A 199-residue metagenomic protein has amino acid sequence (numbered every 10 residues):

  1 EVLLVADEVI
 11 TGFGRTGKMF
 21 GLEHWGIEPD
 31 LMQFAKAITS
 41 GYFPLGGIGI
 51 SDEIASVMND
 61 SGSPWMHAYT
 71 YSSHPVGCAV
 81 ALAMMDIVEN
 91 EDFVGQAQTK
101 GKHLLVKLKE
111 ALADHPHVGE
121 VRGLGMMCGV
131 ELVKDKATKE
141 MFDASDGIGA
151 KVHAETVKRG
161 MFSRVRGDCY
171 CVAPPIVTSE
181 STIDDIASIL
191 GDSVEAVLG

Functional and structural regions predicted by a protein language model:
E1-G199: Conserved N-terminal phosphate-binding loop of PLP-dependent enzymes in the Aspartate aminotransferase
